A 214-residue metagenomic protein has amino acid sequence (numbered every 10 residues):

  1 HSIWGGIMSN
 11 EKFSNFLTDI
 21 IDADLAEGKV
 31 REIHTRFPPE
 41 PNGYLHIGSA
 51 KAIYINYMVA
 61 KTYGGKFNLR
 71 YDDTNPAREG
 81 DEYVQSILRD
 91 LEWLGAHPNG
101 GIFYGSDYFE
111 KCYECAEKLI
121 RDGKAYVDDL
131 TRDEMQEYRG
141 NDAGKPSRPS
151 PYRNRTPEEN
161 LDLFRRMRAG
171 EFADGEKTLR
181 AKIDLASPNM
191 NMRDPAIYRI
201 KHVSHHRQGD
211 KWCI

Functional and structural regions predicted by a protein language model:
H1-I7: Short, Lys/Arg-enriched N-terminal segments with co-localized hydrophobic residues within the first ~10-30 amino acids
S9, F13, G48, E79 (+5 more regions): Catalytic cores of large soluble enzymes that bind and process phosphate-bearing ligands
K12, F16, K51, I55 (+8 more regions): Generic recognition of stable, solvent-exposed alpha-helical segments in well-folded globular domains
F13-D22, A26-L88, V203, R207-I214: N-terminal catalytic cores of NTP/NDP-binding nucleotidyl/phosphoryl-transfer enzymes
I20-D24, V59-Y63, D90, L94 (+3 more regions): Generic, well-ordered alpha-helical scaffold segments in large soluble proteins
D73-N75, D81, K118-I214: Active-site cores that bind ATP or allylic diphosphates and position pyrophosphate for catalysis
Y83-F109, C115-A116, G123-Y126: A glycine-rich helix N-cap at a beta->alpha junction
